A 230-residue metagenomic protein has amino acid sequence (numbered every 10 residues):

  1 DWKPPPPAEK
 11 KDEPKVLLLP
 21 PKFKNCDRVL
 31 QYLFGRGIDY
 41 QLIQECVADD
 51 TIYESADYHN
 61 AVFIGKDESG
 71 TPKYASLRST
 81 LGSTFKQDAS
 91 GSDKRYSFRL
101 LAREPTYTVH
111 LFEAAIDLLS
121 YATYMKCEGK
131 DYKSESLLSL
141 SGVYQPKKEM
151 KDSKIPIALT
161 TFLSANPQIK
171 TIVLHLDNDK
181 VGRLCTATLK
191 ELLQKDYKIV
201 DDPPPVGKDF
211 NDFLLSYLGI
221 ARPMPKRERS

Functional and structural regions predicted by a protein language model:
W2-R95, R99: Basic, glycine-enriched DNA-binding surface that flanks or lies within the catalytic cores of DNA
K22, A114, N178-D179: Short beta->alpha junction loops/turns
A56-A165: Phosphate-handling DNA/RNA-contact segment within nucleic-acid enzymes
Y107, T123-S230: TOPRIM fold recognition
